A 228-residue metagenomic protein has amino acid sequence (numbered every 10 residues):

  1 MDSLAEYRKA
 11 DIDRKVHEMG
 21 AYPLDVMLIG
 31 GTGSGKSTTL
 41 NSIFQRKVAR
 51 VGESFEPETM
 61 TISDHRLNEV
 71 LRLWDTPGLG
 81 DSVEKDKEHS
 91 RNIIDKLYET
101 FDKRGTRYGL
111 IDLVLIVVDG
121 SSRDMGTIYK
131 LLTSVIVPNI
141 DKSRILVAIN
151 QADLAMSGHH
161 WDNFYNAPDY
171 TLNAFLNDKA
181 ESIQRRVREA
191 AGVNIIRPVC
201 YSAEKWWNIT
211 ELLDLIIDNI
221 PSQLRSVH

Functional and structural regions predicted by a protein language model:
M1-D81: Conserved G1/Walker A P-loop phosphate-binding module
L28, V114-I116, V147-I149, C200: Structural beta-sheet core signal
P57-E58, D64-R72, D102-L110, V137-K142: Conserved catalytic network of the ASCE P-loop NTPase/AAA+ motor domain
G78-G80, S121-R123, Q151-A155, E204-W207: Conserved nucleotide-binding/hydrolysis micro-motifs of P-loop NTPases
G78-K87, P168-L172: Flexible beta-alpha connector loops of hexameric P-loop NTPases
T100-K130, A152-M156: Conserved Switch II/interswitch segment of TRAFAC-class P-loop GTPases
G109-L113, I140-I145, V193-I196: Short glycine-/polar-rich loops that comprise or flank the Walker A/P-loop and associated switch/sensor motifs
D153-V227: Canonical P-loop GTPase G-domain recognition
